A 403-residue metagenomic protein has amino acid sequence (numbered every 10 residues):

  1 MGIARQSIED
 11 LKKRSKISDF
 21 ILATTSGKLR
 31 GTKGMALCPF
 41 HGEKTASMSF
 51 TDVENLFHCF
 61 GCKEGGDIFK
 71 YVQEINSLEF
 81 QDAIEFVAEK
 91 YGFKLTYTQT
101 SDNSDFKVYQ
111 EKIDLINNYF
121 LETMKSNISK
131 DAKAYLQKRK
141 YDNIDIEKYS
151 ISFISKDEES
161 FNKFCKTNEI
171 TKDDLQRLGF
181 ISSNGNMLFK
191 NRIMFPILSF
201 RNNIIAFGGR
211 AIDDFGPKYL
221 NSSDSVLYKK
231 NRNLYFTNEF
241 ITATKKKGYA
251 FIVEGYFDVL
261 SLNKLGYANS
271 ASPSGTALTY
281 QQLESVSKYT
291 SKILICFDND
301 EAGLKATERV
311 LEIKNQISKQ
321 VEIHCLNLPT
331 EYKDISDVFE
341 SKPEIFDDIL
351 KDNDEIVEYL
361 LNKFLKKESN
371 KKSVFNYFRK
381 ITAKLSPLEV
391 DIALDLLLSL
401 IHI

Functional and structural regions predicted by a protein language model:
M1-L11, I204-A206, D213-V226, A250 (+1 more regions): TOPRIM fold recognition
M1-T100, L388: N-terminal structured subdomain of primase-like DNA metabolism proteins
G27-L29, R139-I154, G266-A277: Short, well-structured beta-strand/strand-turn elements
K33-L37, F86-Y91, T98-D105, D145-N162 (+1 more regions): Short linear loop/turn motifs
D82-D131: Conserved active-site segments centered on acidic
L115, D157-Y289, K305-T307: Phosphate-handling DNA/RNA-contact segment within nucleic-acid enzymes
F200, H402-I403: Type-3 copper protein
